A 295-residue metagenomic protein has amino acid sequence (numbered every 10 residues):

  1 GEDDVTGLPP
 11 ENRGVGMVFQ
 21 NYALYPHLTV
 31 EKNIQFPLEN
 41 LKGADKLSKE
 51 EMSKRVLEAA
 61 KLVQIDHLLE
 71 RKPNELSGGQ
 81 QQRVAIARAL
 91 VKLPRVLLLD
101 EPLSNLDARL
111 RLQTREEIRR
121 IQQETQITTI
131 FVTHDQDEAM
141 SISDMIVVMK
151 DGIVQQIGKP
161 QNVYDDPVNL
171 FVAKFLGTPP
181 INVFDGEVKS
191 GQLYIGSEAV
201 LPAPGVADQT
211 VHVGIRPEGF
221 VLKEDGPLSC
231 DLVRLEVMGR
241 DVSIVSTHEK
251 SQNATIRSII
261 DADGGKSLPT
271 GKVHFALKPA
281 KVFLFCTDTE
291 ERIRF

Functional and structural regions predicted by a protein language model:
G1-E2: ABC transporter nucleotide-binding domain catalytic core, centered on the Walker B motif
L8, Q113, D166, K174-F175 (+2 more regions): Residues that scaffold the ATP/ADP-binding catalytic core of kinase and kinase-like folds
P10-G16, Q20, L24-F171: ABC ATPase nucleotide-binding domains
M140, Q156-I157, V183, P227 (+1 more regions): A generic structural signal for ordered secondary structure
D165-K189, G214: C-terminal boundary and immediately downstream tail of ABC-type ATPase nucleotide-binding domains
Q192-F295: Non-catalytic connector elements of ABC transporters
